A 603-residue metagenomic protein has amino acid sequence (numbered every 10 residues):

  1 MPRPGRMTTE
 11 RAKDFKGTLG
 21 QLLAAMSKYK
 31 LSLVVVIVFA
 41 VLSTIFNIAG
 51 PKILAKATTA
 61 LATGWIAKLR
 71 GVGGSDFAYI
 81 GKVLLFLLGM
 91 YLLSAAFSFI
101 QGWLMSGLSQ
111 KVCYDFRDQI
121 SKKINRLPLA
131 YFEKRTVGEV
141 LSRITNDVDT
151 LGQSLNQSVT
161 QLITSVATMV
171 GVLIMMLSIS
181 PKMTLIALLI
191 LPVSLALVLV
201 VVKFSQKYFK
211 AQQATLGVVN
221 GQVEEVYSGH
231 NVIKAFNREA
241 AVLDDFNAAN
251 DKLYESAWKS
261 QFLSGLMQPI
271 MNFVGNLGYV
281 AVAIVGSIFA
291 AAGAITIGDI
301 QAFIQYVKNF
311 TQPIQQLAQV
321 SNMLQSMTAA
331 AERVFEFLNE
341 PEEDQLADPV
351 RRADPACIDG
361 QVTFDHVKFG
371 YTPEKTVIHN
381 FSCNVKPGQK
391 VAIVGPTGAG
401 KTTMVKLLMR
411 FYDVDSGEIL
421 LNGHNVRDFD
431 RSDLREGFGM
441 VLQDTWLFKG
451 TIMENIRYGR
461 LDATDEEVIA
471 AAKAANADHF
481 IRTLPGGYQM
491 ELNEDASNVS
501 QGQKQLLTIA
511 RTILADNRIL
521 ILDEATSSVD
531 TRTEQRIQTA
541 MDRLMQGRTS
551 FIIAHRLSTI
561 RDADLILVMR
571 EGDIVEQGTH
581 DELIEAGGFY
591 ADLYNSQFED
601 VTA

Functional and structural regions predicted by a protein language model:
M1-N47, A62-V83, I100-M105, S109 (+7 more regions): Membrane-integrated ABC transporters
P2-E10, Q110, D118-S142, N146-V148 (+8 more regions): Short intracellular "coupling" helices and adjacent cytoplasmic loop segments at the cytosolic face of multi-pass
G17-T18, M26, M105, N125-M169 (+1 more regions): Juxtamembrane loop-to-helix connectors within ABC transporter transmembrane domains
G20, L31-K56, L87, G102-S106 (+4 more regions): Alpha-helical segments in transporter systems
K28, S32-I45, K56, Q157-A211 (+2 more regions): Transmembrane helices of ABC transporter permease
K28-K30, L129-A130, V148-L155, V159 (+7 more regions): An intracellular "coupling" helix at the cytosolic face of ABC transporter transmembrane type-1 domains
G64, M175-L189, K259-E332, F337-L338: Helix-loop-helix
L346, P355-A603: ABC-type nucleotide-binding domain
